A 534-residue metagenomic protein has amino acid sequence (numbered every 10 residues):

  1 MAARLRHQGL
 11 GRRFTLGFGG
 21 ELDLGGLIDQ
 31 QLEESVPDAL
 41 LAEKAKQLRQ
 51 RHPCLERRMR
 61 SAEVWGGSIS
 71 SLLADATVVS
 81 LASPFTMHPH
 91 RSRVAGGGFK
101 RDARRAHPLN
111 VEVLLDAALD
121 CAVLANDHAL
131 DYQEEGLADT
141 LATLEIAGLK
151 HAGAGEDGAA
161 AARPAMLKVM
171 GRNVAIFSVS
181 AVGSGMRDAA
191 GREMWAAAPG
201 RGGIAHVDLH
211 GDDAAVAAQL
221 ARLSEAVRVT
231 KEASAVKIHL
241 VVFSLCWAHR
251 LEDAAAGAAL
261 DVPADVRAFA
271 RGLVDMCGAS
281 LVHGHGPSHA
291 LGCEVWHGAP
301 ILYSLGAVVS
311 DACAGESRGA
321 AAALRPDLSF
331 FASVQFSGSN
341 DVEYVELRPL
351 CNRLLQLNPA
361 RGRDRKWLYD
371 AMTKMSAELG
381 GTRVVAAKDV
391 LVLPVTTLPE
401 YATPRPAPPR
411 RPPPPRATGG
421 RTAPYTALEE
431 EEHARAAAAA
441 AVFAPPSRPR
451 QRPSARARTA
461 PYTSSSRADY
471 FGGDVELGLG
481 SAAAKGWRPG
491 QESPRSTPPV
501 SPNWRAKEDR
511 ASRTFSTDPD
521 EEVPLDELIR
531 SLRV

Functional and structural regions predicted by a protein language model:
A2-P415, G419-P424, E429: Acidic, metal/ion-coordinating pockets
A2-R4, Q8, V236, G319-R325 (+5 more regions): Non-catalytic terminal accessory segments
